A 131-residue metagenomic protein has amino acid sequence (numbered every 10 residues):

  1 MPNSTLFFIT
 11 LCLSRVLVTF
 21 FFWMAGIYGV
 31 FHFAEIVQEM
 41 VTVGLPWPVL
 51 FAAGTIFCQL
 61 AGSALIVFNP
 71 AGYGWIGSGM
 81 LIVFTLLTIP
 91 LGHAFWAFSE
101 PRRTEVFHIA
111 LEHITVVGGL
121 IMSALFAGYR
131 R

Functional and structural regions predicted by a protein language model:
M1-H32, V49-A61, F68-R131: Extended, low-polarity transmembrane helix blocks
R15, A34-W47: Short juxtamembrane and helix-loop transition motifs at transmembrane-helix boundaries in membrane proteins
